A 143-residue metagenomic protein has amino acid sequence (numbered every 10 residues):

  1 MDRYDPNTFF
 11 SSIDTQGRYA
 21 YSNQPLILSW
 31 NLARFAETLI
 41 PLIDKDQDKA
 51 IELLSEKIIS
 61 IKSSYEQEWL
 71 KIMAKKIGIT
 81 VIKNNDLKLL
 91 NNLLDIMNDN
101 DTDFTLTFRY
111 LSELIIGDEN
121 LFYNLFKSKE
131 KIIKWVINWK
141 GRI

Functional and structural regions predicted by a protein language model:
M1-I13: Flexible glycine/proline-rich, aromatic-decorated loop/lid segments
T15-I143: Regulatory N- and C-terminal appendages and interdomain linkers associated with kinase/kinase-like NTP transferase
